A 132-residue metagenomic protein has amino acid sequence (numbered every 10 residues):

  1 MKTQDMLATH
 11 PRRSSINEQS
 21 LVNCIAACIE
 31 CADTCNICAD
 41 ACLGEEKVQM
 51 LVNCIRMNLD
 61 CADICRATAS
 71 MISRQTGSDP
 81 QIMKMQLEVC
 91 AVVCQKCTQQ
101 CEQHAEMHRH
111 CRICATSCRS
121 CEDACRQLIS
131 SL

Functional and structural regions predicted by a protein language model:
M1-L132: Amphipathic alpha-helical hairpins
